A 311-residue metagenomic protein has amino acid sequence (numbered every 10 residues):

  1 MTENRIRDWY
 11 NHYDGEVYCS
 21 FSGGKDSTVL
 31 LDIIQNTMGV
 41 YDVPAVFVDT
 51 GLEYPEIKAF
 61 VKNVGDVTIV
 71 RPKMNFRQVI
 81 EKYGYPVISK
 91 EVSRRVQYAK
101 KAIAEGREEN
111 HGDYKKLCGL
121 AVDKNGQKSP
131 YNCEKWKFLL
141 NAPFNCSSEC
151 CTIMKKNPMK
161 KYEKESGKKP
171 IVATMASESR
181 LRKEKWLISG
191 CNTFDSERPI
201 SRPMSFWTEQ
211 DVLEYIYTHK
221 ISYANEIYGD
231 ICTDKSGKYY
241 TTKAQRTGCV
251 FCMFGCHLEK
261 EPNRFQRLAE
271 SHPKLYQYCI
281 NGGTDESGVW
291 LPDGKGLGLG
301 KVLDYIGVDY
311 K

Functional and structural regions predicted by a protein language model:
M1-D211, T218: ATP-dependent adenylation/nucleotidyltransferase module used to activate substrates
E197, T208-K311: ATP/NTP-dependent adenylation/nucleotidyl-transfer catalytic domains that generate, transfer, or process NMP-activated
